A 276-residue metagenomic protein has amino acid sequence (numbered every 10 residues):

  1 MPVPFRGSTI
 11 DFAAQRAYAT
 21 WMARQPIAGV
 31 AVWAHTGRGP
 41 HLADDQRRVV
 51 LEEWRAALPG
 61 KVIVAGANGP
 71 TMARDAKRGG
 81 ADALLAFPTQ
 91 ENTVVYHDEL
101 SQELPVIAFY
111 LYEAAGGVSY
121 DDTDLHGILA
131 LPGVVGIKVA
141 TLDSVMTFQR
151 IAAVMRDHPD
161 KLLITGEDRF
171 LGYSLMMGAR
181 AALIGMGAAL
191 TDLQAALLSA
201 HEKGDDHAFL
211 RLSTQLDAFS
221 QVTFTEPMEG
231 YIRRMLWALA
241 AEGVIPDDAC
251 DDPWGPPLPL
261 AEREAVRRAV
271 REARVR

Functional and structural regions predicted by a protein language model:
M1-P4, Q25-P26, A179, L190-R276: C-terminal alpha-helical cap/extension of soluble enzyme domains
M1-S119, G255: Active-site beta->alpha loop and helix N-cap motifs at the rims of alpha/beta catalytic domains
A13, A17, D45, V49 (+7 more regions): Conserved active-site and cofactor/substrate-binding residues in soluble primary-metabolism enzymes
Y18, V50, I128, F209-L212 (+1 more regions): A structural signal for short hydrophobic/aromatic patches embedded in well-ordered alpha helices
V49, E53-A57, D75-G79, E99-E103 (+5 more regions): Alpha-helical structural signal in soluble globular domains
R74-G80, R156-L163, E262-A273: A short, hydrophobic/aromatic-rich structural module that often spans a beta strand with its adjoining loop
Y112-P227: Catalytic alpha/beta core domains of metabolic enzymes, predominantly
